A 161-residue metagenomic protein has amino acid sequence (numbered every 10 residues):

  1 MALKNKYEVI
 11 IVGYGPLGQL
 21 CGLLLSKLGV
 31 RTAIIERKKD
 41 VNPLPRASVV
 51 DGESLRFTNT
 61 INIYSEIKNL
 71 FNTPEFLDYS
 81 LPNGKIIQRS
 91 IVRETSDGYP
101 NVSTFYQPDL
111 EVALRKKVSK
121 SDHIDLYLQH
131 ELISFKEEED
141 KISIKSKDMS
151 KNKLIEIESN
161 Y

Functional and structural regions predicted by a protein language model:
K4-I34: N-terminal Rossmann-like FAD-binding beta1-loop-alpha1 element of flavoenzymes
N5-Y7, K151-Y161: Core beta-strand elements of the Rossmann-like FAD/NAD(P) dinucleotide-binding domain in flavoenzyme oxidoreductases
G15-P16, V41, P45: Residue-level detector of alpha-helix initiation sites
R46, V50-S119, I133: Active-site-adjacent segment of FAD-dependent monooxygenases/related oxidoreductases
I124-D125: Short, conserved active-site loop motifs that form the nucleotide-linked donor/cofactor pocket
L128-S143: A conserved short coil-to-beta-strand element within the FAD-binding core of flavoproteins
I144-D148: Short beta-strand segments that buttress and anchor functional surface loops
